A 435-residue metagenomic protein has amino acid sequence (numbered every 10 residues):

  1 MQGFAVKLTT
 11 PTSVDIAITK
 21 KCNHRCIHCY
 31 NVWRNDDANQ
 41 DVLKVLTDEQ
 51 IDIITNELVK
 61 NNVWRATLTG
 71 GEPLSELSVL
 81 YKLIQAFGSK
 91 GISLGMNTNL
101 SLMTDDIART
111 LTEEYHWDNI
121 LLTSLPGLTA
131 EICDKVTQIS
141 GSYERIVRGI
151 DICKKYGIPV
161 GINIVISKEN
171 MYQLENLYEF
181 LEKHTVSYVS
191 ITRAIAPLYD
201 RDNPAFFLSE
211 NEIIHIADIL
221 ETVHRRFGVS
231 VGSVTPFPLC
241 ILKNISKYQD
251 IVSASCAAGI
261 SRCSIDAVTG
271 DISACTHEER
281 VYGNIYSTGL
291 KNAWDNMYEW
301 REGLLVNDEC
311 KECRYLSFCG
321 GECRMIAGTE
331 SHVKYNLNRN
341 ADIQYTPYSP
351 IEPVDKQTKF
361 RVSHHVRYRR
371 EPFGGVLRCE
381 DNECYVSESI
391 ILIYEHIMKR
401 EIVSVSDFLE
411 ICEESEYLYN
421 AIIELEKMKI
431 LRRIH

Functional and structural regions predicted by a protein language model:
M1-L8, I272, T276-G374, A421-R432: Flexible mid-to-C-terminal extensions adjoining Fe-S/redox cofactors in radical SAM and related proteins
M1-N119: Conserved alpha-helical substructure of the radical SAM core
T12, E383-H435: Long, charge-rich, low-complexity alpha-helical segments
D15, T19, N23, S253 (+3 more regions): Residues immediately within or flanking Cys/His clusters that coordinate Zn2+ in small zinc-binding modules
T47, I51, L80, I146 (+3 more regions): Aromatic/hydrophobic pocket-lining residues that form the small-molecule binding cavity in soluble enzyme cores
S124-P126, E131-A258, R262-V268, I272-S273 (+1 more regions): Radical SAM enzyme [4Fe-4S]-AdoMet core and its adjacent flexible, acidic and glycine-rich loops/tails across
A267-V268, E380, K427: Short, ordered coil/turn segments that flank beta-strands lining enzyme active or ligand-binding pockets
H364-L392: Short alpha-helical segments that sit at the start of domains
